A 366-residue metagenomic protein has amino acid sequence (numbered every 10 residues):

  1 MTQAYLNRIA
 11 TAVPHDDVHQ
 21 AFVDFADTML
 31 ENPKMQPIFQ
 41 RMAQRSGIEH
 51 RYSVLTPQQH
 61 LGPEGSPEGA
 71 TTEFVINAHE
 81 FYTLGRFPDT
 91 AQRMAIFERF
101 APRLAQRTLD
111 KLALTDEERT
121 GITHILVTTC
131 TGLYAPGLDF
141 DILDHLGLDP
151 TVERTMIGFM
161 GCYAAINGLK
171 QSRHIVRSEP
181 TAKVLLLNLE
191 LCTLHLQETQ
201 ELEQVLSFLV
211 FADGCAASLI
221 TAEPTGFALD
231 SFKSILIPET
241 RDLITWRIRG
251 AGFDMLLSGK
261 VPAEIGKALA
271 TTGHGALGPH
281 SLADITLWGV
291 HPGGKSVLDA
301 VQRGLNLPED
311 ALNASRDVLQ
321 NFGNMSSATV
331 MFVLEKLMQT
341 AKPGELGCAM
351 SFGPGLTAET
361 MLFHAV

Functional and structural regions predicted by a protein language model:
M1-I96, K183, C192, L196-K267 (+4 more regions): Condensing-enzyme catalytic core mediating Claisen C-C bond formation in acyl metabolism
T2-A4, R119-T123, P150-E153, E179-V184 (+5 more regions): Short coil/turn connectors at secondary-structure junctions
F81-L126, G132: Hydrophobic alpha-helical hairpins/lids featuring a short glycine-rich hinge
P88, T120-H124, L146-G158, E198-E203 (+1 more regions): Glycine/charged-rich beta-loop-alpha catalytic/anionic-binding loops adjacent to active sites
F97-A105, I265-L269, S327-V330: Phosphate/oxyanion-binding active-site loops and adjacent basic polyanion-contact surfaces
T108-I122, T271-T286, L305, L337-A341: Phosphate/pyrophosphate-binding loops at sites that engage ATP/ADP/AMP, CoA/4′-phosphopantetheine, polyphosphate
C130-T131, D149-T151, M156-R177, A270 (+1 more regions): Claisen-condensing/thiolase-fold acyl-transfer catalytic domains that form or cleave C-C bonds in fatty acid
Y134-F140, L186-L206, K233-R249, K295-R303 (+2 more regions): Active-site-adjacent elements of ketosynthase-type condensing enzymes
